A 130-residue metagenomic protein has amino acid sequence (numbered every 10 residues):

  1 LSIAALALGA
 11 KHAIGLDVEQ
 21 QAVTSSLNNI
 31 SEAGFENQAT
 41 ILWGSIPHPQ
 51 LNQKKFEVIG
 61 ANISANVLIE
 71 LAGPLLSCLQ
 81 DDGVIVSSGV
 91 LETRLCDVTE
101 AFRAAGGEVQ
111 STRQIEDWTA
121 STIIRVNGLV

Functional and structural regions predicted by a protein language model:
L1-S45, K55: Conserved SAM/SAH cofactor-binding pocket of Class I
V23-T24, L68, L95: Short alpha-helix immediately C-terminal to the canonical SAM-binding loop
S26, S64, F102: Residue-level signal for inorganic ion chemistry
P47-I59: A short acidic, Gly/Pro-enriched loop at the edge of an enzyme's catalytic core that lines a small-molecule cofactor
E57-E70, G89: A short SAM/SAH-binding and catalytic strip from SAM-dependent methyltransferases
I69-V84: A short glycine-rich, Lys/Arg-flanked "PGG" loop and its adjoining helix->strand segment in the class I
V90-V130: Active-site capping/gating segments
